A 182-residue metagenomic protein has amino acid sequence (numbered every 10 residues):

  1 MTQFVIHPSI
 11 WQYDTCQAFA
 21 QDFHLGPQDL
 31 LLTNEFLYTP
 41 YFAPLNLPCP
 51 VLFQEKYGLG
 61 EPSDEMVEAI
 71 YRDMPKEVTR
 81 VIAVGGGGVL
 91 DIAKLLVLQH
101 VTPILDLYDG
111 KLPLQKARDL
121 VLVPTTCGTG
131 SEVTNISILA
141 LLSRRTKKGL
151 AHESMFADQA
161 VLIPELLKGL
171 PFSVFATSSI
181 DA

Functional and structural regions predicted by a protein language model:
M1-R80: ATP/NTP phosphate-donor binding region
D29-L30, P50, T79-I82, D119-P124 (+1 more regions): Structural motif
P44-L47, L96-Q99, T134-I138: Short, glycine/charged-enriched secondary-structure capping and boundary segments
A69, L95, D181-A182: Alpha-helical scaffold segments in soluble metabolic enzymes
R72, L98, T102: Short, well-ordered alpha-helices that flank and scaffold nucleotide-derived cofactor binding pockets
R72-K76, R80-G88, K111-K116: Short, charge-rich binding segments
T79-L96, T125-S131: Glycine/serine-rich anion-binding loops at beta->alpha junctions that coordinate negatively charged ligand groups
V101-A182: A glycine/threonine-rich phosphate-anchoring loop and its flanking beta-alpha core in nucleotide/phosphate-binding
